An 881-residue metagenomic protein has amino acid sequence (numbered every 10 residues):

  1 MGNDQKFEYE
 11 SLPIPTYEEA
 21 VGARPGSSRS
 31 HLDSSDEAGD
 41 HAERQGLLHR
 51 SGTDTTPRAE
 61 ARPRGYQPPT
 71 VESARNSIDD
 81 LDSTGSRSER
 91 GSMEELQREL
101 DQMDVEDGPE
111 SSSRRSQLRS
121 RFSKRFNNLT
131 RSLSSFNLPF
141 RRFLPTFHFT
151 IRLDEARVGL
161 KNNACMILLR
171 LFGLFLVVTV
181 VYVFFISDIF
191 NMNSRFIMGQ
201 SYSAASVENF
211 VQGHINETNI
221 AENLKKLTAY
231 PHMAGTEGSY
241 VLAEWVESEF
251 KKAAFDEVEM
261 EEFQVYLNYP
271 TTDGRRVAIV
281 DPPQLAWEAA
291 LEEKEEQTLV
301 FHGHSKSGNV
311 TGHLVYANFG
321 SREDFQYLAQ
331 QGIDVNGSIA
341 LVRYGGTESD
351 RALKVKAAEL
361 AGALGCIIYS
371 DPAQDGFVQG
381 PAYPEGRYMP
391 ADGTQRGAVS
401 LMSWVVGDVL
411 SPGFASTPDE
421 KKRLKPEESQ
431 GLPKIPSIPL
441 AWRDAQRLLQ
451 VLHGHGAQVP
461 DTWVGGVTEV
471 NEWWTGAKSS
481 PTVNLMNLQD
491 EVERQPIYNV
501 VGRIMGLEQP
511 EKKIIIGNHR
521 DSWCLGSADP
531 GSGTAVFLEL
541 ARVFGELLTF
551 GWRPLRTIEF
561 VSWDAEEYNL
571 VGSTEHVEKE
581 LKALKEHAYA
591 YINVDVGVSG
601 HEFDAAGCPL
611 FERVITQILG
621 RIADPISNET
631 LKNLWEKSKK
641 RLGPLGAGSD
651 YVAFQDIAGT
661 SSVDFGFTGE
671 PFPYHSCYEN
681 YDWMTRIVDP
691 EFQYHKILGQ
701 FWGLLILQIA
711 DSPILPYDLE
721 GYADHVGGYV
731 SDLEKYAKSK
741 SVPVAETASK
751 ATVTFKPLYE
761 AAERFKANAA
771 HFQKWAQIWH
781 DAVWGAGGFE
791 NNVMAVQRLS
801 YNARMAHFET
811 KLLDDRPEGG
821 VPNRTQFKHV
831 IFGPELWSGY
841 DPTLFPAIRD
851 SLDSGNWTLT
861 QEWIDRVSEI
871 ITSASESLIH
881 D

Functional and structural regions predicted by a protein language model:
G2-F147: Intrinsically disordered, low-complexity terminal tails of fungal membrane proteins
D79, F196-S206, K225-N336, G346 (+1 more regions): Noncatalytic luminal/extracellular "stalk/propeptide" segments of secretory-pathway proteins
R142, N163-V246, A253, Q430-P433 (+1 more regions): N-terminal hydrophobic or amphipathic helices/low-complexity stretches enriched in small/hydrophobic/Pro/Gly
T150-K161, Q700-L704, I709-D881: C-terminal non-catalytic alpha-helical accessory regions
E296, F301-Q326, V406-S527, R542: Soluble metallo-hydrolase cores and metallopeptidase-like ectodomains found primarily in the secretory/periplasmic
R396-G456, Q509, D564-N680, Y717-G727 (+2 more regions): Metal-dependent peptidase/peptidase-like ectodomains
V500, I516-L570, W702-L705: Alpha-helical metal-binding/catalytic segments enriched in His/Glu/Asp
L642-H695, E818-D853: Zn-dependent metallopeptidase/amidohydrolase metal-coordination segment
